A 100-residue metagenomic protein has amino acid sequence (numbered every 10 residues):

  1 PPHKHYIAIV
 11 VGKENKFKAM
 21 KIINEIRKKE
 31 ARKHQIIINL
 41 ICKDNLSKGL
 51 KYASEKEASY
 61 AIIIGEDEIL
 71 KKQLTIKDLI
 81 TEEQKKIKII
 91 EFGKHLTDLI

Functional and structural regions predicted by a protein language model:
P1-I100: NTP/phosphate- and nucleic-acid-binding module
